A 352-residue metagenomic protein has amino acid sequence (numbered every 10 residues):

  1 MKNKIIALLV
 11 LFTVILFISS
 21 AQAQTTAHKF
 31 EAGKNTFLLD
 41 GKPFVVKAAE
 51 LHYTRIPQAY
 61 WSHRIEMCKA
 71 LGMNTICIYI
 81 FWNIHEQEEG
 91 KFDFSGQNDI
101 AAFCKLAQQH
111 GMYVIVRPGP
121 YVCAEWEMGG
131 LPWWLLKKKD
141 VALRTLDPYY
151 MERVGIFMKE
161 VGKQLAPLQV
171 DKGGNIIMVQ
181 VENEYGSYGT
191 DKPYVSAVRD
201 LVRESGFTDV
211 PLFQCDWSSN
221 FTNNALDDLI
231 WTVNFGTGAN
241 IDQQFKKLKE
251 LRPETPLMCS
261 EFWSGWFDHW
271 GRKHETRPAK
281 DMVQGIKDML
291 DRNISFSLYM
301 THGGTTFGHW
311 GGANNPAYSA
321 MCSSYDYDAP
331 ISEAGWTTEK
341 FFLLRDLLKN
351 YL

Functional and structural regions predicted by a protein language model:
A7-F17: Bacterial N-terminal signal peptides
A21-T75, K105, Q109-G111: N-terminal carbohydrate-binding accessory modules
V46-P57, W82-D99, L136-I156, Q180-D191 (+3 more regions): The substrate-binding groove and active-site-proximal loops of carbohydrate-active enzymes, especially glycoside
W61-E127, R199-V210: Aromatic-lined substrate-binding rim segments of carbohydrate-active enzymes
G90-N98, Q109, P120-T145, V195-D200 (+3 more regions): Aromatic- and acidic-residue-enriched segments that line the glycan-binding/catalytic groove of carbohydrate-active
G96-V116, K139-I176: An active-site-proximal structural segment forming one wall of the substrate-binding cleft that immediately precedes
Y150-D227: Active-site neighborhood of glycoside hydrolase catalytic domains
S205, G238-S332, W336, L347: Catalytic-core region of carbohydrate-active enzymes that cleave or remodel glycosidic bonds
